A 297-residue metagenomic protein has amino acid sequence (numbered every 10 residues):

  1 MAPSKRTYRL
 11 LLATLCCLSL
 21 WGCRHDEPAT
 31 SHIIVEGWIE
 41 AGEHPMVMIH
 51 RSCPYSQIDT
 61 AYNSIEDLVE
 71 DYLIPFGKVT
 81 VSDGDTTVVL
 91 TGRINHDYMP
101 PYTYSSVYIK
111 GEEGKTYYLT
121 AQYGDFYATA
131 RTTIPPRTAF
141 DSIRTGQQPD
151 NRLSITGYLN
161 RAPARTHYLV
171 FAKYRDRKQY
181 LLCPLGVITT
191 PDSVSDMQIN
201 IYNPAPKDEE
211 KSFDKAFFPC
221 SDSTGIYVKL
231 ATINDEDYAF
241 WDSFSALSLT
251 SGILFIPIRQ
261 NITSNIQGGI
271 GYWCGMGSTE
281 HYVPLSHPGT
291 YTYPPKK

Functional and structural regions predicted by a protein language model:
M1-S31: Bacterial Sec-dependent N-terminal signal peptides
C23-K297: A sequence/structural signal for flexible, mid-protein segments enriched in small/helix-disrupting residues
